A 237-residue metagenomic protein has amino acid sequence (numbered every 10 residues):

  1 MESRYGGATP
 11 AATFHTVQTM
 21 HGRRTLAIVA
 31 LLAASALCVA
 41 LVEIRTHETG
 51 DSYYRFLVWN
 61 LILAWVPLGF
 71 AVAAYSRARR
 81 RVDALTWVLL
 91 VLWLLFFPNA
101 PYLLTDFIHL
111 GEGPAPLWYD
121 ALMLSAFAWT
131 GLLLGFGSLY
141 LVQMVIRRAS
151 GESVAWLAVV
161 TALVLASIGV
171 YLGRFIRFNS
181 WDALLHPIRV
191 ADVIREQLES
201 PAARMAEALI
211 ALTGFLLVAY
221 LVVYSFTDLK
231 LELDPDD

Functional and structural regions predicted by a protein language model:
V17-A33: N-terminal membrane topogenic signal
E43-R55, A74-R79: Short, hydrophobic transmembrane alpha-helix segments
N60-S76: Central hydrophobic cores of alpha-helical transmembrane segments in multi-pass inner-membrane proteins across all
A73-R81, L85, A100-L110, G137: Transmembrane alpha-helix boundary signature
L90-L95, A158-I176: Hydrophobic alpha-helical membrane-insertion segments
L124-G135, Q197-V218: Hydrophobic alpha-helical transmembrane segments
L133-I146, I210-L233: Transmembrane alpha-helical segments in integral membrane proteins
D182-A203: Short, membrane-exposed interhelical loops at transmembrane-helix boundaries
